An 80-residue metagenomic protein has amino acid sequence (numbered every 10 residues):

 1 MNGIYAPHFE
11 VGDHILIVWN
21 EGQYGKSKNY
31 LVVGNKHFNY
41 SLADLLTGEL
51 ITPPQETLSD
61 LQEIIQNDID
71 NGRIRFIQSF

Functional and structural regions predicted by a protein language model:
M1-V11: Mixed-charge, Lys/Arg-rich low-complexity intrinsically disordered regions
P7-F9, L31-V33, Q66-N67: Short, exposed beta-strand/loop patches in secreted or surface proteins that constitute
N20-Y24: Short, charged beta-turn/beta-strand-edge "cap" motif at the junction between a beta-strand and an adjacent loop
G25-K36: Short beta-strand-centered aromatic/proline hotspots
N39-S41: Short aromatic-glycine-enriched beta-strand elements
L45-F80: Intrinsically disordered, low-complexity, charged/polar segments
